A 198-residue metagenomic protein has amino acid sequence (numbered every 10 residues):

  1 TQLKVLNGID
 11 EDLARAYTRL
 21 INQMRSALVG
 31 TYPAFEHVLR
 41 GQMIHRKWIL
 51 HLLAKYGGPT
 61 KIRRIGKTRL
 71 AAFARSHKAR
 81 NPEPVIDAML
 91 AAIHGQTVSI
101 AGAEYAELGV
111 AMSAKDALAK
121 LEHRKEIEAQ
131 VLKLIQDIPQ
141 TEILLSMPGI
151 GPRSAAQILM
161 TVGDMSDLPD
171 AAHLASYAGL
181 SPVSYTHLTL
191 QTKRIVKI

Functional and structural regions predicted by a protein language model:
T1-L188, R194: A detector of single, family-specific signature residues that are central to catalytic or substrate-handling motifs
V196-I198: Hydrophobic alpha-helical segments, chiefly the membrane-spanning helices and signal/signal-anchor peptides
